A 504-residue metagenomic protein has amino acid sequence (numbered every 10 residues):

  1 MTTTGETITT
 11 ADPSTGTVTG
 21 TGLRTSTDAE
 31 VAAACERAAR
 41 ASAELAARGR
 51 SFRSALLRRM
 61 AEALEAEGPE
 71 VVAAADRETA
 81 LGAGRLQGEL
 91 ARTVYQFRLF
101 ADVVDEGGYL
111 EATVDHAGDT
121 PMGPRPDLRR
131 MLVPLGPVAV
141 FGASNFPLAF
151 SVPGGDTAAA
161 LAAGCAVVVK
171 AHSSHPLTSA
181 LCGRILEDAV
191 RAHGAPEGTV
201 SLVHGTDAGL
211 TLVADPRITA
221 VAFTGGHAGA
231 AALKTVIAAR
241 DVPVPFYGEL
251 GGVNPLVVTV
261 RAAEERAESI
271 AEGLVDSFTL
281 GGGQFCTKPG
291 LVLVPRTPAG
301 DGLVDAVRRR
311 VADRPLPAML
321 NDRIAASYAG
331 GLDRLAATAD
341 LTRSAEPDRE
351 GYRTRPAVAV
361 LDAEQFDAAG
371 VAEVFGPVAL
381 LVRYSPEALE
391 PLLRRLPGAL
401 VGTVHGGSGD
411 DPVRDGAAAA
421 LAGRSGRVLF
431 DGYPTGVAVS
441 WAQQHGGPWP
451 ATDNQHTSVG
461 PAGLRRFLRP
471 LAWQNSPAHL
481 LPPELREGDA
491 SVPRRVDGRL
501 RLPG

Functional and structural regions predicted by a protein language model:
M1-P126: N-terminal Rossmann-like NAD(P)+-binding subdomain of aldehyde/semialdehyde dehydrogenases
T15-G22, G194, V304, R308-D313 (+1 more regions): Conserved C-terminal structural/oligomerization subdomain of aldehyde/semialdehyde dehydrogenase
S42, A46, A61-G68, V72-A75 (+19 more regions): Structural signal for hydrophobic packing residues in well-ordered secondary-structure cores of soluble enzyme domains
E65, Y109-I270, V275-D276, T297 (+1 more regions): Rossmann-like NAD(P) dinucleotide-binding subdomain of oxidoreductase/dehydrogenase enzymes
N145, S174, D207-A208, I218 (+12 more regions): Short, glycine-/Ser/Thr-/acidic-enriched flexible segments
I185-D188, G229-Q365: ALDH superfamily catalytic-core signature
